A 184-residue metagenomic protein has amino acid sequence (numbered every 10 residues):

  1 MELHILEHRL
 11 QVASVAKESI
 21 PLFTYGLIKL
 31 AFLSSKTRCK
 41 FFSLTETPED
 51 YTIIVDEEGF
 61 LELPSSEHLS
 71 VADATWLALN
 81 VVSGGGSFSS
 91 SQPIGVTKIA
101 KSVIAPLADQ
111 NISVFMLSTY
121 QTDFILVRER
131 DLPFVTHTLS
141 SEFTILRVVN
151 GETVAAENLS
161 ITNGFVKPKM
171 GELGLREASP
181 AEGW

Functional and structural regions predicted by a protein language model:
M1-P106, L132-W184: Regulatory modules associated with amino-acid/nitrogen control
K40-F42, N111-M116: A short linear hydrophobic-aromatic micro-motif
E46-P48, S118-T122: Short Gly/Ser/Thr- and Asp/Glu-enriched loop/turn motifs at secondary-structure junctions
Y51-I54, T122-V127: Short cationic amphipathic helices and targeting signals
T75-L77, Q110, D123: Core residues of folded domains in eukaryotic genome-function proteins
V114-S118, L126-R130: Long, charge-rich, low-complexity alpha-helical segments
Y120-F124, E152-A155: Short amphipathic alpha-helical segments embedded in low-complexity Lys/Glu-rich regions
